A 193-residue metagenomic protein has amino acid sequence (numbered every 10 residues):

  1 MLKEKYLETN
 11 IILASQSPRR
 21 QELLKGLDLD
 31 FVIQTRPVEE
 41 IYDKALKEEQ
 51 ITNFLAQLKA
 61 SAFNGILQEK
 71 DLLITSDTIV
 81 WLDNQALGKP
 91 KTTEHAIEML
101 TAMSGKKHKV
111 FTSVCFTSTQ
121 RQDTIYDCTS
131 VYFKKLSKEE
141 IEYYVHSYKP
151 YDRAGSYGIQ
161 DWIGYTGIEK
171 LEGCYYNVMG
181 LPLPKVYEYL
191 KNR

Functional and structural regions predicted by a protein language model:
L2-L29: N-terminal beta1-alpha1 ligand-phosphate binding loop
K3-I12, K47-R193: Anionic-ligand binding patches
Q16, R36, T119: Cofactor-binding loop segments of dinucleotide-utilizing enzymes, especially the Rossmann-like FAD- and NAD(P)+-binding
Q16-S17, I33, A56: Short alpha-helical segments used as structural interaction elements across diverse proteins
P18, V38, L183: Short, glycine/serine-rich, charged loops/turns that create anion-binding and catalytic segments at active sites
E22-G26, D43, G65-I66: Short loop/helix-cap segments at secondary-structure boundaries that form the rim of catalytic
L29, Q34, V110: Residue-level signal for beta-strand positions within conserved beta-sheet cores that form or flank
V32-Y42: A short beta-strand-loop structural module common to alpha/beta enzyme folds
